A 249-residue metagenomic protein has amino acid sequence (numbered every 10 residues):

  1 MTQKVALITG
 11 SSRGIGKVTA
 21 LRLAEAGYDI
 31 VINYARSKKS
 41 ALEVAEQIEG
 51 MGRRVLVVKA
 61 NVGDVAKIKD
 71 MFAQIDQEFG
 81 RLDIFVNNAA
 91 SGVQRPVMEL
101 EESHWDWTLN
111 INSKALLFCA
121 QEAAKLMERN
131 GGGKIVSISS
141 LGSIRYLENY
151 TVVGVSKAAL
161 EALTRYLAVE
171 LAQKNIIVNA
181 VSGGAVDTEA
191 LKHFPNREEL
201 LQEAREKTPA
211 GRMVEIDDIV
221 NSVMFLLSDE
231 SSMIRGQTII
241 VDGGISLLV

Functional and structural regions predicted by a protein language model:
S12-R13: Conserved glycine-rich cofactor-binding loop
P96-V97, H104-L109, L200, A204: Substrate-binding pocket helix/loop in short-chain dehydrogenase/reductase
A120, S156, T164: Active-site helix of classical SDR
S140: Residue(s) in the substrate-gating loop at a strand-loop-helix junction that position the organic substrate next
R145, M224, R235-V249: Short C-terminal tail/terminal secondary-structure segment of NAD(P)H-dependent dehydrogenase/reductase domains
A172, I177, I234-G236: Short, small/polar-rich loop/turn modules that mediate ligand/substrate recognition or access, typified
T208-I219: A conserved structural motif in NAD(P)-dependent oxidoreductases
